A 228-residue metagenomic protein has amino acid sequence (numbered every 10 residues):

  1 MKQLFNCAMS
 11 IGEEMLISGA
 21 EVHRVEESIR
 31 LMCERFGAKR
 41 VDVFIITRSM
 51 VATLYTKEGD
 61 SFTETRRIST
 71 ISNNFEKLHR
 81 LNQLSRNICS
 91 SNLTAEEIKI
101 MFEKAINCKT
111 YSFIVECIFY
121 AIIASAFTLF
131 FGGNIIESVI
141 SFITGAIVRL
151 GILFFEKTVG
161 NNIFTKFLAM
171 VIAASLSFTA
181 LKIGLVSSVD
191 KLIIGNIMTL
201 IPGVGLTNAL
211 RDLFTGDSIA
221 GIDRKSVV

Functional and structural regions predicted by a protein language model:
M1-E96: Soluble N-terminal domains of membrane-associated systems
V22, I197-M198, G203, L210: Alpha-helical membrane segments and immediately flanking helix-loop junctions that form or couple to the substrate/ion
I71-S141: Hydrophobic alpha-helical hairpins/lids featuring a short glycine-rich hinge
E97, T110, P202, F214-G221: Juxtamembrane loop-helix boundary motifs flanking transmembrane segments in multi-pass membrane proteins
K104, V148-V159, G205-A220: C-terminal ends of transmembrane helices
K109-P202: Core alpha-helical transmembrane segments of integral membrane proteins
V227-V228: Conserved small/polar residues in nucleotide/adenosyl-binding loops
